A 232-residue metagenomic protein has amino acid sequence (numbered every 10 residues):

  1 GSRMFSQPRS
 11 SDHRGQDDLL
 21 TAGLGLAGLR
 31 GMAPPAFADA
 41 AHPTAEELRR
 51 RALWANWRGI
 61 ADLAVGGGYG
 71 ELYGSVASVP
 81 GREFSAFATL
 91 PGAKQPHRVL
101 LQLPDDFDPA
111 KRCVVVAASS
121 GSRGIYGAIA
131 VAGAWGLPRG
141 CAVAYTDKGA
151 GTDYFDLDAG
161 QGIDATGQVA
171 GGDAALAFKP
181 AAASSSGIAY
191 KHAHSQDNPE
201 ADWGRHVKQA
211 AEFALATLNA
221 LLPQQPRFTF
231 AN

Functional and structural regions predicted by a protein language model:
G1-C113, S122-V131, A189-A193, D197: Catalytic-loop region of hydrolases
A93-V169: N-terminal cap/lid subdomain of alpha/beta-hydrolase-fold enzymes
C141, P226-F228: Short glycine-aromatic motifs
A144, D164-I188: Low-complexity, serine/threonine/proline-enriched polar segments
A177, A181-S184, A193-Q225: Alpha/beta-hydrolase active-site loop
F230-N232: Gly/Ala-rich beta-loop-alpha elbow adjacent to hydrolase catalytic centers
